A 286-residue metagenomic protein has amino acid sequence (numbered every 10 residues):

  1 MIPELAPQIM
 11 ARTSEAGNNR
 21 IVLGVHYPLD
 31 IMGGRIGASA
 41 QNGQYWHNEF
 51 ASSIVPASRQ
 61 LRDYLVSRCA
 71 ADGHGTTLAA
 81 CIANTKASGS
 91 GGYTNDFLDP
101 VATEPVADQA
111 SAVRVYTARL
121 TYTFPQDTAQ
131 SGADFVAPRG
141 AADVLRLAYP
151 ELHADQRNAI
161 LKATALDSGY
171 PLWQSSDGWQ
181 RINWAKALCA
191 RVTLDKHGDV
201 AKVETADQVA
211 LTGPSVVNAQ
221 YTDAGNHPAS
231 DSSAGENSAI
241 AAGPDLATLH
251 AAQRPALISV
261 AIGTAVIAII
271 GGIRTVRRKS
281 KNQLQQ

Functional and structural regions predicted by a protein language model:
M1-R12, R35-Y45: Membrane-interfacial alpha-helical segments at the cytosolic side of multi-pass membrane proteins
A6-E15, I54-R59: Beta-strand segments within the central parallel beta-sheet cores of soluble alpha/beta enzyme folds
Q8, V25-L29, S52-S53: Surface-exposed patches in mature extracellular/periplasmic domains of secreted proteins
T13-Q41: Interfacial helix-loop-helix junctions of multi-pass membrane proteins
I36-Q286: Terminal transmembrane helix and immediately flanking juxtamembrane interfaces of multi-pass membrane proteins
